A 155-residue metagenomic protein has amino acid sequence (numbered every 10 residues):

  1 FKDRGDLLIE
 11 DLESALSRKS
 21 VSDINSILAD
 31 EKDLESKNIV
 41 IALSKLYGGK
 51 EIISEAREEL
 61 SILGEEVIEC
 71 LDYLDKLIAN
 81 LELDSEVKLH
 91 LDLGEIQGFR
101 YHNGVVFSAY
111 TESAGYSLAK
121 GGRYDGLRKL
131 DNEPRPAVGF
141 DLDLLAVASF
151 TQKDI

Functional and structural regions predicted by a protein language model:
F1-D6, S20-I155: Positively charged, Gly/Ser-enriched RNA/tRNA-binding surfaces
E13-S17: Charged, amphipathic alpha-helical segments characteristic of ABC-type P-loop ATPases involved in chromosome
